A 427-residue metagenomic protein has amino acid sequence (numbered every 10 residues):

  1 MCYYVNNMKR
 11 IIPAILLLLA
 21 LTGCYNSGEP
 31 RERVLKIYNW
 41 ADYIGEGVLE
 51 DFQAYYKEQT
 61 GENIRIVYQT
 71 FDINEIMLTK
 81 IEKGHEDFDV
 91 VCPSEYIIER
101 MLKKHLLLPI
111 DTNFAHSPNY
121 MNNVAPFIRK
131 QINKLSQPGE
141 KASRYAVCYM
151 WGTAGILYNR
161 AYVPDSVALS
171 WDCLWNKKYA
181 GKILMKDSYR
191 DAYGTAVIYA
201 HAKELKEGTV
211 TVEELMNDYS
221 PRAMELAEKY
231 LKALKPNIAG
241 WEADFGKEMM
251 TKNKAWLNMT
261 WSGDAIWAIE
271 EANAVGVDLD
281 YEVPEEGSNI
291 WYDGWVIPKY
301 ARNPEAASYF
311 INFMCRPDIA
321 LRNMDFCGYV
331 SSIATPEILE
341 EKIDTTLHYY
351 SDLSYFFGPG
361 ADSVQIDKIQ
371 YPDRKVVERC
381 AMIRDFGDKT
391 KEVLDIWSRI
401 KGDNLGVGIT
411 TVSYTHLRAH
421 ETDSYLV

Functional and structural regions predicted by a protein language model:
V5-R10: Positively charged n-region of N-terminal signal peptides that target proteins for export
I11-A20: Sec-dependent N-terminal signal peptides
Y25-K104: Early extracytoplasmic/lumenal segment of secretory-pathway proteins
Y43-E46, L102-K254: Extracytoplasmic ligand-binding site segments that recognize negatively charged/polar headgroups
L102-I110, K141-S143, A268-V283, T345-H348: Ligand-binding "clamshell"
N237-Y300, E341: Extracytoplasmic/periplasmic substrate-binding proteins
P298-V377: Mature extracytoplasmic/periplasmic domains
Y414-T422: Conserved small/polar residues in nucleotide/adenosyl-binding loops
